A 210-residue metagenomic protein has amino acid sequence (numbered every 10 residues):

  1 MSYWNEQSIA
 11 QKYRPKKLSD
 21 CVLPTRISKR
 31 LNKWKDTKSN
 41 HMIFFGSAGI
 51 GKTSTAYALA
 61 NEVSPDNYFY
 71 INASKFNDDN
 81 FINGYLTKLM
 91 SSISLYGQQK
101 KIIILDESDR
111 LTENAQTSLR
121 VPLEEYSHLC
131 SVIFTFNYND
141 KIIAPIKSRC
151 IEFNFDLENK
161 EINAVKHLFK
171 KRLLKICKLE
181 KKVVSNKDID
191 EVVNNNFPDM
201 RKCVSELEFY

Functional and structural regions predicted by a protein language model:
M1-N163, H167-L168, N186-E191, K202-E208: P-loop/Walker A NTP-binding region and its immediately flanking N-terminal helices in P-loop NTPase folds
V165-E180: Conserved phosphate-handling catalytic cores of large alpha/beta enzymes
L174, D190-N194: Amphipathic alpha-helical segments within well-ordered protein domains
V183: Conserved donor-nucleotide binding/catalytic region of nucleotide-linked donor-dependent transferases
